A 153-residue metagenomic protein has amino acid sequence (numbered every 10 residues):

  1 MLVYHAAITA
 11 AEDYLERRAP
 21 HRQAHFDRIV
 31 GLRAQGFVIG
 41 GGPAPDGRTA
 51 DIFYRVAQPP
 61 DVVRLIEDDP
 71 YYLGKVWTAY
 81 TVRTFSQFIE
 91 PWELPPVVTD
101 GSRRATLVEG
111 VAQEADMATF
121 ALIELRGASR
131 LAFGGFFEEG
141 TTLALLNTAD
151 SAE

Functional and structural regions predicted by a protein language model:
M1-I39, D46, S86-L143, T148-S151: Short S/T/G/P-rich N-terminal loop/turn motif that feeds into the first structured element of a domain
A10, D27, G41-P43, P60-D61 (+2 more regions): Generic structural signal for short, flexible, solvent-exposed coil/loop and linker residues
R18, D51-I52, G74-W77: A short, polar/proline- and glycine-enriched secondary-structure boundary/capping micro-motif
G31-Q35, A57-S86, R126-S129, A149-E153: An amphipathic, aromatic/His-enriched active-site/gating alpha helix that lines ligand/cofactor pockets
G42-P43, D51-I52, A57: The feature preferentially marks the first beta-strand/turn patch immediately downstream of a bacterial lipoprotein
P45-D46, Y80: Conserved beta-strand edge residues that scaffold enzyme active sites
I52, L65, A144-L145: Functionalized membrane-embedded alpha-helices
